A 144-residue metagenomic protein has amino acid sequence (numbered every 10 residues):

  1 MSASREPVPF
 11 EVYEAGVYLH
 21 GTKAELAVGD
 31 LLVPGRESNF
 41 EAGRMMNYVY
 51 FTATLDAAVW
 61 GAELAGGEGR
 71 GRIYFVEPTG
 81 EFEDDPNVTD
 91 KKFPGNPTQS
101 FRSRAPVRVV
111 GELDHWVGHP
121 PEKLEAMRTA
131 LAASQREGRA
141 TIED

Functional and structural regions predicted by a protein language model:
S2-G16, K23, P34, N39-V49 (+1 more regions): Conserved NAD+-utilizing ADP-ribose enzyme module
G21-V28: Short polar catalytic/cofactor-binding loops
